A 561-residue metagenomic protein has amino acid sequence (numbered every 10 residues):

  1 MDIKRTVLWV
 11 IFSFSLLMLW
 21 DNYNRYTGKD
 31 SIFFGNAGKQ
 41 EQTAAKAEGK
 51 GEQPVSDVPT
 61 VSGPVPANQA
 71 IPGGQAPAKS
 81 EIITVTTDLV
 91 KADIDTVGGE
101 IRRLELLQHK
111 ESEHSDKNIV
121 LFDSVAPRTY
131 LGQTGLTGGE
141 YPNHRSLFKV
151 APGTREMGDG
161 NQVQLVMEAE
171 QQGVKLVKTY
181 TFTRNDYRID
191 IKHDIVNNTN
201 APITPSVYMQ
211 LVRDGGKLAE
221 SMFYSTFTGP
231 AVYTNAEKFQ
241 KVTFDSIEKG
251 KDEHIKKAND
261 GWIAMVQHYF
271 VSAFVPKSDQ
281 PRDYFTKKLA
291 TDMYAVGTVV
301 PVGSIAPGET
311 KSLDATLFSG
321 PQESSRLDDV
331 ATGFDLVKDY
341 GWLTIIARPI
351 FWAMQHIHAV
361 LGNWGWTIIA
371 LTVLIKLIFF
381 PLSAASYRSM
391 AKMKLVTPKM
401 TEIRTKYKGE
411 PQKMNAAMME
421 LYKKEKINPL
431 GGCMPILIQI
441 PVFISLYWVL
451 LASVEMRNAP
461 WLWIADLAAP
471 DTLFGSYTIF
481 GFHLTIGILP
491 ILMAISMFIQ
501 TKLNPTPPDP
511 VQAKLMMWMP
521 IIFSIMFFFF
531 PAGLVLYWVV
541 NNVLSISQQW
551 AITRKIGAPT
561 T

Functional and structural regions predicted by a protein language model:
M1-L377, P559-T561: Membrane-protein biogenesis/insertion across secretory and organellar systems
W9-W20, F443-L446, I491-I495, W518-I522: Core hydrophobic alpha-helical membrane-spanning segments
N22, G308, I378-F443, M497-F527 (+1 more regions): Membrane-interface amphipathic helices and adjacent TM-edge segments
H144, H358, P441-P460, D466 (+1 more regions): Juxtamembrane "helix exit" motif at the C-terminal ends of alpha-helical transmembrane segments in multi-pass membrane
G362-W364, I525-V535: Transmembrane helix interruption/hinge and helix-loop junction motifs
Y447-A494: Conserved catalytic motifs of ABC-family nucleotide-binding domains
P490, G533-N542: Hydrophobic core segments of alpha-helical transmembrane domains in multi-pass membrane proteins
